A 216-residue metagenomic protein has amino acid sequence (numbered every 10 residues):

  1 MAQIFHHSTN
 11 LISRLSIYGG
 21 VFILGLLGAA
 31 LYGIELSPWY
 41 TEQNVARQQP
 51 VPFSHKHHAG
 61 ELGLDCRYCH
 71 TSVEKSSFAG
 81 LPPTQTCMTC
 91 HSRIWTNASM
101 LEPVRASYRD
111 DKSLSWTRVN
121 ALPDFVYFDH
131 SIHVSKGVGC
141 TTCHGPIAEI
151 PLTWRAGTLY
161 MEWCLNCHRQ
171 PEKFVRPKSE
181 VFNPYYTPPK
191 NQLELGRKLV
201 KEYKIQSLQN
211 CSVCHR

Functional and structural regions predicted by a protein language model:
M1-P52, K56-G60, L64, Y68 (+3 more regions): N-terminal export/targeting leaders of redox proteins
I4-H6, I94-V126, P171-R216: Primarily the internal scaffold of c-type cytochrome electron-transfer domains, especially repeated/multiheme c-type
Y18-F22, C90-W95: A short, flexible N-terminal coil/short beta segment enriched in small residues
H58, S92-R93, S131: Beta-hairpin (beta-strand-turn-beta-strand) motif
A59, M88, V134: Nucleotide phosphate-binding site architecture
G63-S72, T84-R93, C140-P146, W163-Q170 (+1 more regions): The canonical Cys-X-X-Cys-His
S76-G80, N97-L101, I150-W154, F174-P177: Short Cys/His-rich "knuckle" micro-motifs
D124, S131-K178: Soluble extracytoplasmic domains of inner/organellar membrane proteins
